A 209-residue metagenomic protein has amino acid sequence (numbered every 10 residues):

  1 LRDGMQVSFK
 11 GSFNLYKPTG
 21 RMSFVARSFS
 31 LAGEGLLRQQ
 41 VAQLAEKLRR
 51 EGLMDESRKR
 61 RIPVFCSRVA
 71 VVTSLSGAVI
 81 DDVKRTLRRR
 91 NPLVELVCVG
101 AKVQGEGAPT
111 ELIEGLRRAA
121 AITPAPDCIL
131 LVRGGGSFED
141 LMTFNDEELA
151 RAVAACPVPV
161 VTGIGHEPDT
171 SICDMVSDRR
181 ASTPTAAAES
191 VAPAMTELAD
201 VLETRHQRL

Functional and structural regions predicted by a protein language model:
L1-V7: Short, small/acidic-rich helices and loops at N termini and domain boundaries of DNA replication/processing enzymes
R2, L36, A194-E197: A generic short alpha-helical patch detector that favors 3-5-residue windows in or near N-terminal regions
S8-V99: Short, glycine/charged-enriched hinge/interface segments at domain edges or termini
A70-L209: Short glycine/threonine-rich loop/turn motifs
